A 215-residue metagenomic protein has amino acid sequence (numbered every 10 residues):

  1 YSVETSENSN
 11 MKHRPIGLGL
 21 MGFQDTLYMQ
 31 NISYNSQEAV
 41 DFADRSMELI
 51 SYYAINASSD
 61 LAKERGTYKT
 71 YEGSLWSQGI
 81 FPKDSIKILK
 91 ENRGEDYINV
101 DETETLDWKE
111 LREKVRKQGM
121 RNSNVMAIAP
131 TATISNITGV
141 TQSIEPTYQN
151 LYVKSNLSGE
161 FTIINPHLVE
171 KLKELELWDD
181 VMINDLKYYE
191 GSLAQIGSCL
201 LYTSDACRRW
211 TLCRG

Functional and structural regions predicted by a protein language model:
Y1-E7, M11, P15, I32-T131 (+1 more regions): Internal maturation/activation junctions in enzymes
K12-L27, R121-Y148: Conserved phosphate/anionic-ligand binding catalytic regions in large, soluble enzymes, centered on
M21, A39, W76, F81 (+5 more regions): Short capping/connector residues at structural and topological boundaries
M21, D25-Y28, D41-K63, K109 (+7 more regions): A broad, structural surface signal
T138-L175: Extended active-site and interfacial segments that coordinate phosphate-rich ligands in large catalytic machineries
L186-S198: Terminal amphipathic helices with adjacent charged low-complexity linkers/tails
C199-C207: Conserved small/polar residues in nucleotide/adenosyl-binding loops
A206-C207, L212-G215: Positively charged, low-complexity/disordered segments
